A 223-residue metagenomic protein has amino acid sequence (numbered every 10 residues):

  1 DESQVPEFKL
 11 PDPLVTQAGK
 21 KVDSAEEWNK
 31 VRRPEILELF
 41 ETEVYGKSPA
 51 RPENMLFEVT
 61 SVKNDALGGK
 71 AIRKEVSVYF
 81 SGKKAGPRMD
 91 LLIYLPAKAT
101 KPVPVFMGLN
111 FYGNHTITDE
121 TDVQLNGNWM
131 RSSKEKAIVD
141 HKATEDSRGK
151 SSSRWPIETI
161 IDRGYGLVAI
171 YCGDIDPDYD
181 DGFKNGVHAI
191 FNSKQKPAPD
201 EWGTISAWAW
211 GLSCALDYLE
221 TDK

Functional and structural regions predicted by a protein language model:
D1-S48: N-terminal pre-domain segments of enzymes
Q4, K9-L10, M55, T60-V78 (+1 more regions): A domain-start/cap signature at the N-terminus of enzymes
V31, D65-L67, A97-V103: A short, structured loop/turn motif at beta-sheet edges
T42-E53, T221-K223: Surface-exposed helix-capping loop/turn segments at secondary-structure junctions
F80-G82, A97, G108-G113: Glycine-rich His-Gly loop
D90-I93, K101-F111: Short beta-strand element of the alpha/beta-hydrolase
I93-K98, I157: Short amphipathic alpha-helices and their capping/turn segments at secondary-structure boundaries
G108-K223: Cap/lid segment of the alpha/beta-hydrolase catalytic domain
